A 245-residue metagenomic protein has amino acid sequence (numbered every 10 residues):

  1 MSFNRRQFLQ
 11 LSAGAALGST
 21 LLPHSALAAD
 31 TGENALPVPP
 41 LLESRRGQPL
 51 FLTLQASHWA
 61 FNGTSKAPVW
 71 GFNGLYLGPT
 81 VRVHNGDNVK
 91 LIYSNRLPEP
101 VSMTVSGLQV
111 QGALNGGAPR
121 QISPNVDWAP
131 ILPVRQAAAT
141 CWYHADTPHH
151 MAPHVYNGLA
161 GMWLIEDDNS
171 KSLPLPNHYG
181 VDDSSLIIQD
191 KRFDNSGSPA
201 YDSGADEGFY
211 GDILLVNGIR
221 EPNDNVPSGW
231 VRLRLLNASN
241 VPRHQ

Functional and structural regions predicted by a protein language model:
M1-F3: Secretory targeting signals
Q7-A28: N-terminal export signals
L27-Q245: Histidine-centered copper-binding motifs that mark active-site loops of extracellular/periplasmic copper enzymes
